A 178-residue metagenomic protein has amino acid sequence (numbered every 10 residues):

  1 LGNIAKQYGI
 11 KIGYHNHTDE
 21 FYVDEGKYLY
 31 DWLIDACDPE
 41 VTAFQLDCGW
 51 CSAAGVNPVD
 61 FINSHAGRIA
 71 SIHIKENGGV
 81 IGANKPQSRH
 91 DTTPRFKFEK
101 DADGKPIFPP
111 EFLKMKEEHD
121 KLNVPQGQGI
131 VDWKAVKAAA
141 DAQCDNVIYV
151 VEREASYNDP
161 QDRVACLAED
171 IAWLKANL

Functional and structural regions predicted by a protein language model:
L1-Y8, D35-C37: An active-site-proximal structural segment forming one wall of the substrate-binding cleft that immediately precedes
Y8-G9, G13, V59, N63: Noncatalytic carbohydrate-binding groove/subsite architecture in carbohydrate-active enzymes
I10-Y22, Q45-L46: Aromatic-lined carbohydrate-recognition surfaces of secreted/lumenal glycan-active proteins
D24-L46, W50-L178: Histidine-acidic metal/acid-base catalytic patches
